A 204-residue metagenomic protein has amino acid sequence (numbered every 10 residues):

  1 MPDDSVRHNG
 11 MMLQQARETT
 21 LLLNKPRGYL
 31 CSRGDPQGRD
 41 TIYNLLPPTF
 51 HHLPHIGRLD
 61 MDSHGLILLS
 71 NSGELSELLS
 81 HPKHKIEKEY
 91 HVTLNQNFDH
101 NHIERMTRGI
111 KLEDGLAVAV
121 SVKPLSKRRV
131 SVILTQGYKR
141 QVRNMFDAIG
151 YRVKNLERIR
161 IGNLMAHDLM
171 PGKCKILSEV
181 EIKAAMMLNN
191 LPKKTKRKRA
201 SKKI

Functional and structural regions predicted by a protein language model:
M1-I204: Basic, flexible Lys/Arg- and Gly-enriched helix-loop patches that mediate nucleic-acid binding at interfaces with rRNA
